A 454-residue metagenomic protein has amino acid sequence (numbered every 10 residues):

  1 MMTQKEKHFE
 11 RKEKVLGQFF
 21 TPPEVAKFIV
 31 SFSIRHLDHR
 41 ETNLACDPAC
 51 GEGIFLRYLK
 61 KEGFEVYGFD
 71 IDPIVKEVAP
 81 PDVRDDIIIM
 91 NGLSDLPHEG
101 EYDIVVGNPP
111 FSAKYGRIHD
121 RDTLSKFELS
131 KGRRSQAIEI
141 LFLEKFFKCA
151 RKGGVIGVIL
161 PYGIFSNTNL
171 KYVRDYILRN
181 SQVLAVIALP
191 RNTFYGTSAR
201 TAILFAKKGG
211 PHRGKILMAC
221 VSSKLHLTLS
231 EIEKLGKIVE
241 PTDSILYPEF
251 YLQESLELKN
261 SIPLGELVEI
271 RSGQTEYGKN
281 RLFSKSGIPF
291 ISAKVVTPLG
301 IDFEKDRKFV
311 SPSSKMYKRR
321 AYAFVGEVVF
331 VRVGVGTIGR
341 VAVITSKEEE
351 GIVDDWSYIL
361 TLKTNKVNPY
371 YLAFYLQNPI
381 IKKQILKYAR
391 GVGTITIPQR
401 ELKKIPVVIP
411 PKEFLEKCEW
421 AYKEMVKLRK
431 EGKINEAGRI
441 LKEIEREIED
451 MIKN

Functional and structural regions predicted by a protein language model:
E13-G107, S112, L160-G163, R179: Conserved S-adenosyl-L-methionine
P110-I138: Mobile active-site "lid"/loop adjacent to the S-adenosyl-L-methionine
R134-N192, I203: Conserved Class I SAM-dependent methyltransferase catalytic core
S198, L204, E350-Y358, A389-E416: A short glycine-rich beta-alpha junction/loop motif
R200-H212: Conserved beta strand-loop-helix elements of the APE1-like EEP
L229-K279, I409-N454: Non-catalytic DNA-recognition/assembly elements of restriction-modification systems
G265-K279, K294-V325: Sequence-specific dsDNA recognition surfaces
R319-A321, V325-Q377: A short beta-sheet element
